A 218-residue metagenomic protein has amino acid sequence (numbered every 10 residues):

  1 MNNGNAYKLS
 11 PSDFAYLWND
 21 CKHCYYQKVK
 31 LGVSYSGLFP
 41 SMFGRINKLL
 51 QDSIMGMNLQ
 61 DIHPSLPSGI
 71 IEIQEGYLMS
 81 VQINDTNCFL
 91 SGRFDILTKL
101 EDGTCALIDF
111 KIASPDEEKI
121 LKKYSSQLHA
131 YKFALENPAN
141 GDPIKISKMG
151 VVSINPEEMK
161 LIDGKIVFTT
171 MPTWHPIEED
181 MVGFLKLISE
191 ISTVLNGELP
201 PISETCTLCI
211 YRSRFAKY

Functional and structural regions predicted by a protein language model:
M1-L100, T104, S114: Metal-dependent nuclease catalytic cores that hydrolyze phosphodiester bonds in DNA/RNA, characterized by
N2-P11, P138-Y218: Metal-dependent nuclease catalytic regions and adjoining charged, substrate-binding loops involved in nucleic-acid end
V29-Y35, F110, G164-F168: Short acidic (Asp/Glu) and glycine-rich catalytic loops that position anionic groups and cofactors
K48, L121-S125: Short, conserved loop/turn and helix-capping segments at secondary-structure boundaries that abut family-defining
D95, D109, Q127: Acidic active-site catalytic centers that drive phospho-/nucleotidyl reactions and related ester hydrolyses
E101-D109, G183-L185: Active-site-adjacent bridging/hinge elements
F110-I120: Short beta-strand-loop-alpha-helix junction that forms the active-site gateway of nucleic-acid-processing nucleases
S125-N137: An active-site-proximal "capping" alpha-helix that borders the catalytic cofactor pocket
